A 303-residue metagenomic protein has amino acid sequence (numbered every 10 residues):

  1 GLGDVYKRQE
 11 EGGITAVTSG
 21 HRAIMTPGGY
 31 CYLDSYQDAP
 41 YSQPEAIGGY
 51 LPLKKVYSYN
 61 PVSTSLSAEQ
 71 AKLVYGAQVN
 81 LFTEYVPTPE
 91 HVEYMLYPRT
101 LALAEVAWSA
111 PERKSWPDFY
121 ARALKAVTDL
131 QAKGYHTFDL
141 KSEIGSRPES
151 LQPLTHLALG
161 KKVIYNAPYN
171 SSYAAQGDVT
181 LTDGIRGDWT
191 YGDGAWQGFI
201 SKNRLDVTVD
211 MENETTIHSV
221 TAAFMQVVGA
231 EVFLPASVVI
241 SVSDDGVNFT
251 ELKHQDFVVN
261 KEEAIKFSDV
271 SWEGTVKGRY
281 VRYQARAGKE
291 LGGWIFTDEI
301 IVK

Functional and structural regions predicted by a protein language model:
G1-Y6: Short, small-residue-biased leader/transition segments that mark boundaries at the very start of proteins
K7, N80-F82, V106, K162 (+3 more regions): Structured loops at beta-to-helix junctions and adjacent beta-edge loops in soluble globular domains
K7-P153: Flexible, acidic glycine-rich loops studded with aromatic residues
P27, A167, D244: Residues at the C-termini of beta-strands that transition into short coil/loop
Q152-R186: Predominantly extracellular/luminal regions of secreted and cell-surface proteins, especially disulfide-bonded
H156-A158, E251-H254: Local beta-strand/beta-hairpin segments that build beta-sheet-rich folds
W189-K253, A264-K303: Aromatic, loop-rich ligand-recognition surfaces of beta-strand-rich domains
V258-A264: Short proline/glycine- and polar residue-rich coil/turn motifs
